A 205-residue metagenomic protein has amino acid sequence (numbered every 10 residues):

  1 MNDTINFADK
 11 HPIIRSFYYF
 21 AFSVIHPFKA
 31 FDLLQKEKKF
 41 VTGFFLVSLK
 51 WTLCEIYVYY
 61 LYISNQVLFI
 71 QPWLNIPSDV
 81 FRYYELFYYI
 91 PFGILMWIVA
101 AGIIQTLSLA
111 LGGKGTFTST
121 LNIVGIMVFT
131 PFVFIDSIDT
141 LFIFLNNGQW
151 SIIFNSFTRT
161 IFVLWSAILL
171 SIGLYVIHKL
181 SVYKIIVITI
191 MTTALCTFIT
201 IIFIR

Functional and structural regions predicted by a protein language model:
I5-N6, P12-T118: Selected alpha-helical membrane-embedding segments in polytopic membrane proteins
A101-Q105, L109-I204: Hydrophobic alpha-helical transmembrane segments and adjacent short intramembrane/lumenal linkers of inner/organellar
